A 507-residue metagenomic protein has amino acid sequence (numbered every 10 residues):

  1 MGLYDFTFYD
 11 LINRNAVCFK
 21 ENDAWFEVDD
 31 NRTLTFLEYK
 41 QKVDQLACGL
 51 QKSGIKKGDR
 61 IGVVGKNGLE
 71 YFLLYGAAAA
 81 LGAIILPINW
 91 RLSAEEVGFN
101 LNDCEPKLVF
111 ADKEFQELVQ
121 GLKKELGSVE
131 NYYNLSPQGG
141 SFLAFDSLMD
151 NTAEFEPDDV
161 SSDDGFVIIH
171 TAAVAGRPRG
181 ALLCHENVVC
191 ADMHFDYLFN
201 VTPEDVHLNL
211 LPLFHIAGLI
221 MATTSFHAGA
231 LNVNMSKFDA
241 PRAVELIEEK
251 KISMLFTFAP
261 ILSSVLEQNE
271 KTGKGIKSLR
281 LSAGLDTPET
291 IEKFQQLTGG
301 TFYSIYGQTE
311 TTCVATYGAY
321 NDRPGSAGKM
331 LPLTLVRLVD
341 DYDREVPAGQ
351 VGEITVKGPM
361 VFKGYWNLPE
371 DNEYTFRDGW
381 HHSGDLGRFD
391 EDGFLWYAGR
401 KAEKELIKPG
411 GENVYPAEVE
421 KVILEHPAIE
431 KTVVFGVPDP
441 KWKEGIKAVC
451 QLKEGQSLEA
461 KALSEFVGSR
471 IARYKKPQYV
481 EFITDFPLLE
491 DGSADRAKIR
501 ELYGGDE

Functional and structural regions predicted by a protein language model:
Y4, R32, C48-L92, N413: Conserved AMP-binding/adenylate-forming
E21, T152-H170, R177, N200-V206: Conserved pre-ATP/AMP-binding loop-to-beta segment of ANL
L92, V109, I247, G358 (+3 more regions): AMP-binding/adenylate-forming catalytic core of the ANL superfamily
L108, Q116-S162, N269: ANL superfamily adenylate-forming
L135, A472-S493: AMP-binding/adenylate-forming catalytic domain of the ANL superfamily
V189-V206, F214-M254, S264, Q268: Conserved AMP-binding/adenylation subdomain of ANL enzymes
H227, I252-T257, L266-P324, L335: Gly/Ser/Thr-rich phosphate-binding loop
P332-L333, R344-T375, F394, A402 (+1 more regions): Conserved ATP/PPi-binding loop(s) of AMP-dependent carboxylate-activating enzymes
